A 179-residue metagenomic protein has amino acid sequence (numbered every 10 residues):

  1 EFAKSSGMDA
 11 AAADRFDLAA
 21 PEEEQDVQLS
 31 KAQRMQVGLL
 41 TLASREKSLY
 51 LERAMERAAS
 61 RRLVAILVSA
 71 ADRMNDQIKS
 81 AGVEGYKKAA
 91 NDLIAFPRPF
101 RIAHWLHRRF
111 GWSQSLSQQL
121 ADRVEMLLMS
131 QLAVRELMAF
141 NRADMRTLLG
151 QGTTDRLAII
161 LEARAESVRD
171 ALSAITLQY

Functional and structural regions predicted by a protein language model:
E1-Y179: Extended cytosolic regulatory regions of multi-pass ion transporters/channels
